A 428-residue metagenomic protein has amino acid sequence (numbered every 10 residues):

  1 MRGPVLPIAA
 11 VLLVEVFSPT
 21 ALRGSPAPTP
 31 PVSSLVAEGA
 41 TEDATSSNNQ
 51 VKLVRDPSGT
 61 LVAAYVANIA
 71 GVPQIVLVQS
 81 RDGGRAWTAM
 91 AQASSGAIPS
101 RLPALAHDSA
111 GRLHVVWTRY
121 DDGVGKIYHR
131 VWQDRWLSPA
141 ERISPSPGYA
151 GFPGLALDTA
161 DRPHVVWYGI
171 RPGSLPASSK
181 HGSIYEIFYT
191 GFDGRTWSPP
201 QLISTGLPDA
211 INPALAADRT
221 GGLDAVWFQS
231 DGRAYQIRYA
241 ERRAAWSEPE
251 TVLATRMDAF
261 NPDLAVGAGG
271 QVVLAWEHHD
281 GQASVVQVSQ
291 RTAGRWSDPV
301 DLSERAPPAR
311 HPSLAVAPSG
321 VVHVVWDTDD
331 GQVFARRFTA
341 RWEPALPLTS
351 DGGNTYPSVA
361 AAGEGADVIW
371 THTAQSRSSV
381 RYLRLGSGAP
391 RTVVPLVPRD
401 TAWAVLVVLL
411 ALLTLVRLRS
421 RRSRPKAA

Functional and structural regions predicted by a protein language model:
M1-L6: Bacterial N-terminal signal peptides that target proteins for export
P7-V16: Bacterial N-terminal signal peptides
V14, R399-A402, V416: Residue-level micro-sites within transmembrane alpha helices that shape and flank functional polar/acidic positions
E15-R23: C-terminal segment of classical bacterial N-terminal signal peptides
S25-W403: Extracellular, repeat-based ectodomains that mediate carbohydrate processing or recognition
T401-L412: A short, hydrophobic C-terminal helix/tail in secreted or cell-surface proteins
L412-A428: C-terminal membrane-anchoring or membrane-association module
